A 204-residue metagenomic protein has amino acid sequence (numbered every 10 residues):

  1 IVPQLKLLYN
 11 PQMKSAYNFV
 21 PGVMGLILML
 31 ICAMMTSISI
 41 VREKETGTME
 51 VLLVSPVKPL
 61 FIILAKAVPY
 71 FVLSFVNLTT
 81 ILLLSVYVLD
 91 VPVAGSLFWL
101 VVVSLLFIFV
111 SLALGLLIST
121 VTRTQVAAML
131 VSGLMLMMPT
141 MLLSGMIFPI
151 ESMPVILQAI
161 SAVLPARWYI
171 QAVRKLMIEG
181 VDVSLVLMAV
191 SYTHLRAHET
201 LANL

Functional and structural regions predicted by a protein language model:
I1-I31, M35, E199: Transport-system extracytoplasmic interface segments
V2-L5, P149-S191: Short hydrophobic, aromatic-rich alpha-helical segments embedded in or entering the lipid bilayer of multi-pass
L26-T48, L116, T120: A hydrophobic alpha-helix feature that marks transmembrane segments and, especially, their cytosolic C-terminal ends
I38-F71: Helix-loop-helix units of permease transmembrane domains in multi-pass membrane transporters, especially ABC
R42, V88-V93, T122-R123, I147-S152 (+1 more regions): Short helix-capping/hinge motifs at transmembrane helix termini and TM-loop junctions
P59-G133, M138-M141, S184-V190: Alpha-helical transmembrane segments and their short interhelical loops
T122-V163, R167: Transmembrane helix segments
T193-T200: Conserved small/polar residues in nucleotide/adenosyl-binding loops
